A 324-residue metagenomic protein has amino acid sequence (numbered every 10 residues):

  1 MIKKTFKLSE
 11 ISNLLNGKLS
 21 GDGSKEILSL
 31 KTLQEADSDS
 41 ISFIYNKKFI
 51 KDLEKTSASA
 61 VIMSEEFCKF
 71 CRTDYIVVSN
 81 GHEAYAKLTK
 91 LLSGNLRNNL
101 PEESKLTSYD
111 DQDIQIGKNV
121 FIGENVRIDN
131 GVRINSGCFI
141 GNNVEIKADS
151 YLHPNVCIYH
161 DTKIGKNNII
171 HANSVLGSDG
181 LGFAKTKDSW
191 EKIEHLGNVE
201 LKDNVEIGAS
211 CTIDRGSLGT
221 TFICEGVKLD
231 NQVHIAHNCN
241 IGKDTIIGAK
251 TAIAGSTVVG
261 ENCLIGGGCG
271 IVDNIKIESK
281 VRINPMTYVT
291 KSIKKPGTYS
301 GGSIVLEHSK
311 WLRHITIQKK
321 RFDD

Functional and structural regions predicted by a protein language model:
M1-T107, Q112, T162, N167 (+5 more regions): Terminal amphipathic alpha-helical/low-complexity segments used for targeting or macromolecular assembly
F43, S108-E307: Structural signal for interior beta-strand "rungs" in well-ordered beta-sheet cores of soluble enzyme domains
